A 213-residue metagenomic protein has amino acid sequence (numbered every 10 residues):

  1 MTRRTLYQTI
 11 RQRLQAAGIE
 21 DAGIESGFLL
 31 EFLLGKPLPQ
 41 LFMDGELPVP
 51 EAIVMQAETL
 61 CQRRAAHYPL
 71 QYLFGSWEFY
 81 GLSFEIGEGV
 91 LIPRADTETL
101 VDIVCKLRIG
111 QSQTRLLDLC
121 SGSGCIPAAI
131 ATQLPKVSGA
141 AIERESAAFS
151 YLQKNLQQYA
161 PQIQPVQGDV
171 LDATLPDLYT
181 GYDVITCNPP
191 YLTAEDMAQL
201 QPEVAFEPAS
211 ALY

Functional and structural regions predicted by a protein language model:
M1-L34, L38-L41, E46-V49: Non-catalytic accessory regions of SAM-dependent methyltransferases
T5-Q8, Q12-A16, E51-A66, D102 (+4 more regions): Replace "anionic and nucleotidyl ligands
Y7, S26-G27, A57, L70 (+4 more regions): A general structural signal for well-ordered alpha-helical segments in protein cores
E31-K106: Conserved AdoMet
E85, A129, E143, A205 (+1 more regions): Conserved beta-strand segments that form the floor/walls of ligand-binding pockets within enzyme and binding domains
E98-A198: Conserved SAM/SAH cofactor-binding pocket of Class I
P190-Y213: Mobile active-site "lid"/loop adjacent to the S-adenosyl-L-methionine
